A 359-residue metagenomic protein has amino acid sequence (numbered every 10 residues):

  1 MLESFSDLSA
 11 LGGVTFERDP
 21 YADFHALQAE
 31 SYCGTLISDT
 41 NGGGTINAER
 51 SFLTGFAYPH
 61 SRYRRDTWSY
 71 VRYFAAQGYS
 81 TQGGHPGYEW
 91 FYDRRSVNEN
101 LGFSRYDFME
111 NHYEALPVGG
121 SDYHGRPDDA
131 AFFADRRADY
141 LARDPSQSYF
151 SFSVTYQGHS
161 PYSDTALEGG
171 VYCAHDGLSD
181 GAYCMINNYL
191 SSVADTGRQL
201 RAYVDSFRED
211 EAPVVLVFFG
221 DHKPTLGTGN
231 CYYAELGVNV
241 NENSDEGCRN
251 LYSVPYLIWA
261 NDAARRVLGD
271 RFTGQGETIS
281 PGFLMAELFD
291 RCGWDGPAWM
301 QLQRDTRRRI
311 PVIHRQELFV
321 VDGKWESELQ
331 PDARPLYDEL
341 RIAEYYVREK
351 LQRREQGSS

Functional and structural regions predicted by a protein language model:
M1-S359: Solvent-exposed soluble domains appended to multi-pass membrane proteins
